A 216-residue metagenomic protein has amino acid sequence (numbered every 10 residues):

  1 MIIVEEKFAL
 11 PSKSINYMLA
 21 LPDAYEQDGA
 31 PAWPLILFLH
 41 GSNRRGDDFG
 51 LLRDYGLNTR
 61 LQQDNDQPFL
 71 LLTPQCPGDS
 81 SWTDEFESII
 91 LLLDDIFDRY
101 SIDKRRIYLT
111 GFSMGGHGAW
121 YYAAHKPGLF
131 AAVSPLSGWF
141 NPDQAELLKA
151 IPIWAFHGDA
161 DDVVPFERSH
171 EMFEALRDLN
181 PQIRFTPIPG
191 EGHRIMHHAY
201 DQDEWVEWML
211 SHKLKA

Functional and structural regions predicted by a protein language model:
M1-L35, F69, T110-F112, H117 (+5 more regions): A domain-start/cap signature at the N-terminus of enzymes
D23-P31, P77-M114: Gly/Ser-rich "nucleophile elbow"/oxyanion-hole loop immediately N-terminal to the catalytic nucleophile in hydrolases
L35, L39-I90: Active-site machinery of serine-nucleophile hydrolases
Q67, L148-I153: Short, proline-enriched alpha-helix->beta-strand connector loops that line the catalytic pocket of alpha/beta-hydrolase
F97-R99, R105-K149: Primarily recognizes the serine-hydrolase "nucleophile elbow" in alpha/beta-hydrolase and SGNH/GDSL folds
W154-H157, D161: Short beta-strand/loop motif that positions the catalytic acidic residue of the alpha/beta-hydrolase fold
G158, F185-I195: Histidine-bearing beta->alpha loop at or near hydrolase active sites
D162-R168: Conserved alpha/beta-hydrolase "acid-adjacent" motif
